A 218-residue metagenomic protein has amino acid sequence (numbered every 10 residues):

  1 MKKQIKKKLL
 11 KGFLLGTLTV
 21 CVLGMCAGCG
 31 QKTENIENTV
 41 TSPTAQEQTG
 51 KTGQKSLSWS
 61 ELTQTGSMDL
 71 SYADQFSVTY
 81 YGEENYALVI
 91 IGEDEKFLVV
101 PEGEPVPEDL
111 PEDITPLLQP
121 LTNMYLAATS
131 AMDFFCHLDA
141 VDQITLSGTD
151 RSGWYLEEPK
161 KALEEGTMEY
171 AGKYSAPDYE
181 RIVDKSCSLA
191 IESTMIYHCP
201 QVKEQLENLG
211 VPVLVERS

Functional and structural regions predicted by a protein language model:
K2-G16: Bacterial N-terminal signal peptides that target proteins for export
T19-L23: Residue-level signal for mature regions of secreted extracellular proteins and peptides
G24-G28: C-terminal motif of bacterial Sec signal peptides marking the signal peptidase cleavage site
C29-M132: Bacterial Sec-exported substrate-binding components of ABC uptake systems
A87-V183, L189-I196, V211: A short, structured surface patch at a secondary-structure boundary
C199-S218: Charged, glycine-enriched surface loops/patches that mediate electrostatic binding to polyanionic ligands
